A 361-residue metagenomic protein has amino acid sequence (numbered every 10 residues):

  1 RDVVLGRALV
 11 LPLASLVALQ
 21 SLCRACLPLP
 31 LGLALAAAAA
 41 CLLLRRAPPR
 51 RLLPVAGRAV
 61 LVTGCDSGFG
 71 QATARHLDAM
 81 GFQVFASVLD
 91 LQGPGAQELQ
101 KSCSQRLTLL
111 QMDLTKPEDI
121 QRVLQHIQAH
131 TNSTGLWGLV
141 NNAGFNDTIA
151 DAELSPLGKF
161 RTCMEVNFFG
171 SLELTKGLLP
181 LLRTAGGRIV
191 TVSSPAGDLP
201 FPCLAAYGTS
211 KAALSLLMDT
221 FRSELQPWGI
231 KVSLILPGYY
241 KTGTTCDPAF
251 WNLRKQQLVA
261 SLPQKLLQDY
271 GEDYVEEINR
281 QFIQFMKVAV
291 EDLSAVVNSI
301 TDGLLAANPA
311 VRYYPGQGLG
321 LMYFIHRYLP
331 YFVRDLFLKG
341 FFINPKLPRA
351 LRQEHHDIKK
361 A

Functional and structural regions predicted by a protein language model:
L42-A86: Canonical Rossmann dinucleotide-binding motif of NAD(H)/NADP(H)-dependent dehydrogenases/reductases, specifically
M112-Q125, L157: The beta1-alpha1 cofactor-binding region of Rossmann-like NAD(H)/NADP(H)-dependent oxidoreductases
A129, G135, N146-R161, C203: Conserved mid-core segment of classical short-chain dehydrogenase/reductases
F160, P200-G208, T220, I230: Active-site loop-to-helix junction immediately N-terminal to the catalytic Tyr of the SDR YXXXK motif in Rossmann-fold
T175, S210-A213: Active-site helix of classical SDR
S194: Residue(s) in the substrate-gating loop at a strand-loop-helix junction that position the organic substrate next
P227-P309: SDR active-site lid
